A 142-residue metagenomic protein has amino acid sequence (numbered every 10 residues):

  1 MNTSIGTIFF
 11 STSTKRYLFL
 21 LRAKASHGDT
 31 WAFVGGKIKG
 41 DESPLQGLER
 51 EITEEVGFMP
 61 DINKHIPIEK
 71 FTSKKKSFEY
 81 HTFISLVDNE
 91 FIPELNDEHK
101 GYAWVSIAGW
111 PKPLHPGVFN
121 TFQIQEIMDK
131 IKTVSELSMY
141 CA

Functional and structural regions predicted by a protein language model:
M1, T133-A142: Short, Lys/Arg-enriched, disordered terminal segments
M1-L18, K37: Conserved N-terminal beta-strand and adjoining loop/helix that marks the start of the Nudix/MutT-like hydrolase domain
F10, N120, T133-E136: Intrinsic disorder/low-complexity segments, especially N-terminal tails and targeting/processing regions
L21-K24: Short, small-residue-rich loop/turn micro-motifs
S26-D29: A conserved beta-turn-beta hairpin within the catalytic core of GNAT-like acetyltransferases that forms part
A32-F33: A short gly/proline-enriched turn/hairpin at secondary-structure junctions
G36-Q123, I127, Y140-A142: Unchanged
